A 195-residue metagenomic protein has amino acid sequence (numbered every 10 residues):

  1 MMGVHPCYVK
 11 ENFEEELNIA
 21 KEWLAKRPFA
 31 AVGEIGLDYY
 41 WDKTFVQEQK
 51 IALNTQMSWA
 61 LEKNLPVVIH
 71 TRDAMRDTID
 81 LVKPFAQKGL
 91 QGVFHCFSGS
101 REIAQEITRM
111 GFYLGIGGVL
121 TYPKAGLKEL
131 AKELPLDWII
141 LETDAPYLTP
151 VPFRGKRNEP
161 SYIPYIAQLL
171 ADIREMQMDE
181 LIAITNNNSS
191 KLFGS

Functional and structural regions predicted by a protein language model:
M1-M2, A30-I35, D137-A145: Non-cysteine beta-strand/loop elements that form the S-adenosyl-L-methionine
P6, L37, V119-L120, P146: Short glycine-rich anion-binding loops that position phosphate/pyrophosphate groups of nucleotides and phosphorylated
P6-M110, E129-L130, L134, P152-S161 (+2 more regions): Divalent metal-binding pocket/active-site signature
G111-Y122: His/Asp/Glu-enriched short active-site or ligand-binding loop at hydrolase and phosphoryl-transfer sites
A125: Conserved catalytic/ligand-binding micro-motifs in nucleotide and anionic cofactor chemistry
K128-E129, Q168: Active-site phosphate/pyrophosphate- and oxyanion-stabilizing loops and adjacent acidic/basic residues in soluble
L148-P150: Amphipathic alpha-helical segments at domain termini/boundaries
S161-S195: Mid-to-C-terminal alpha-helical segments outside catalytic/metal-binding sites
